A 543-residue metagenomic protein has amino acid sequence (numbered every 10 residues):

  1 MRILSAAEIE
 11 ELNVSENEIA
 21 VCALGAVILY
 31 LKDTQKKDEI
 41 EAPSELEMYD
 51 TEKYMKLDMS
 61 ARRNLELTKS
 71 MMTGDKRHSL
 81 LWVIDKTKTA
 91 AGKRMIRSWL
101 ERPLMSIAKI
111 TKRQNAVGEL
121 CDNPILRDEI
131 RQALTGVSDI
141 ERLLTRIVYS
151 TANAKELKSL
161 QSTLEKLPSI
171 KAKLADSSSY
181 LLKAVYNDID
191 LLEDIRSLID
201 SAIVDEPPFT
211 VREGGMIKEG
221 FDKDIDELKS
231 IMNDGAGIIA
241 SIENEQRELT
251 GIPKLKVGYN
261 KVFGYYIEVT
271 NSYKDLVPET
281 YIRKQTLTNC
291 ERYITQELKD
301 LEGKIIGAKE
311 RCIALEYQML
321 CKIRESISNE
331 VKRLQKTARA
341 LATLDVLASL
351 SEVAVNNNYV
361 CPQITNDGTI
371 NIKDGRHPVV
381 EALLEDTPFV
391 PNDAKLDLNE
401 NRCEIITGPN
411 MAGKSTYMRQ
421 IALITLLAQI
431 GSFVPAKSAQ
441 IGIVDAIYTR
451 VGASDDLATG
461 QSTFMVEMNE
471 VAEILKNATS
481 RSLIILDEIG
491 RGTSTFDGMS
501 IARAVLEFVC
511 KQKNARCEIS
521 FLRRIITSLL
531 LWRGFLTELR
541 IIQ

Functional and structural regions predicted by a protein language model:
M1, A6, M55-M59, L67 (+5 more regions): Amphipathic heptad-repeat alpha-helical coiled-coil/stalk segments that mediate oligomerization, filament/stalk
M1-E119, Q132-T135, D139-V148, A152-N244 (+1 more regions): Charged catalytic and DNA/RNA-contacting regions of genome-maintenance and nucleic-acid-processing enzymes
E8-N13, I96-L100, L120-L126, T145 (+4 more regions): Glycine- and acidic
N17, K88, W99, T270-K299 (+1 more regions): ATPase nucleotide-binding head domains, primarily ABC-like/P-loop NTPase cores
N17-G25, R77-L81, A90-K93, I107 (+17 more regions): Amphipathic alpha-helical transducer elements in NTP-driven molecular machines
I110, V117, R127-A133, L160 (+12 more regions): Amphipathic alpha-helical coiled-coil segments
G118-P124, L530-F535: Amphipathic alpha-helical "coupling" segments that flank catalytic cores
Y149, N153, T163-K166, E219-G220 (+2 more regions): Charged, surface-exposed helical/loop "interaction arms" that form contiguous linear patches used for dimerization
